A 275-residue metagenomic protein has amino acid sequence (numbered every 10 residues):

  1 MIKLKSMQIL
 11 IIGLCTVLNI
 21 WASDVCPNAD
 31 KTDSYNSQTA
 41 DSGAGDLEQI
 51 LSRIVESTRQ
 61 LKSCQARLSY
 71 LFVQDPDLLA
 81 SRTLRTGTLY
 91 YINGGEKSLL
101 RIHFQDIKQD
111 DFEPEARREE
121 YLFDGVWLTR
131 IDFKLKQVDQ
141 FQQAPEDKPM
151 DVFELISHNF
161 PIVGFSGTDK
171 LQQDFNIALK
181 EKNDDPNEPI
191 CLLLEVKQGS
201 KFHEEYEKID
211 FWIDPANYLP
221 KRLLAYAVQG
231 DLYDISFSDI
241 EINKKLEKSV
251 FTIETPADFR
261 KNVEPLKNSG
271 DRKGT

Functional and structural regions predicted by a protein language model:
M1-I11: Bacterial N-terminal signal peptides that target proteins for export
I9-N19: Bacterial N-terminal signal peptides
I20-A22, P27-N28: Boundary at the C-terminal end of the N-terminal hydrophobic targeting segment
D30-Q38, L71: Acidic/histidine-rich, surface-exposed loop or edge segments in extracytoplasmic proteins
L47-L135: N-terminal mature ectodomain segment of secretory-pathway/periplasmic proteins
L84, R117, Q137-V138, Q142-P149: A short alpha->loop->secondary-structure connector
P114, W127-T129, D139, P149-L155 (+2 more regions): Gly/Pro-enriched, hydrophobic low-complexity segments that function as extracytoplasmic propeptides/linkers
R272-T275: Short, solvent-exposed mixed-charge patches
